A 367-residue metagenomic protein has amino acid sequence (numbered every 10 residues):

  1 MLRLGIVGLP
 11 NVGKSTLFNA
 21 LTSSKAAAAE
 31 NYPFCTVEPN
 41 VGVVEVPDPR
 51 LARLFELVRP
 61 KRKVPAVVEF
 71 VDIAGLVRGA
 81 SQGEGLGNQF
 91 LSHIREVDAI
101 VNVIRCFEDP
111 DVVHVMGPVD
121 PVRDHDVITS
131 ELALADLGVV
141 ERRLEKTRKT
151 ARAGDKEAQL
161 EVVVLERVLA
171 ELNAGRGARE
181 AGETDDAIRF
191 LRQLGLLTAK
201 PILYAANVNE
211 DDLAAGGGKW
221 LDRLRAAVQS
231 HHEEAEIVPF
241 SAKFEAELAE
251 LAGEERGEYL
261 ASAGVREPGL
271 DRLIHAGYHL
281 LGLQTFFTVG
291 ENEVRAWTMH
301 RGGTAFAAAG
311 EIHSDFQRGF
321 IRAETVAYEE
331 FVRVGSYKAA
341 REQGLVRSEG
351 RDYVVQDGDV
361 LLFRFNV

Functional and structural regions predicted by a protein language model:
M1-V113, V122, E131, E141-R142 (+1 more regions): Conserved G1/Walker A P-loop phosphate-binding module
L2-V7, V12, F18, K146-Q356 (+1 more regions): C-terminal-of-GTPase-core extension/linker across diverse P-loop GTPases
L21, G83-L86, V115-P118, G218-L221 (+1 more regions): Short, glycine/charged-enriched secondary-structure capping and boundary segments
S24, R50-L51, A74-V77, R105-D111 (+6 more regions): Conserved nucleotide-binding/hydrolysis micro-motifs of P-loop NTPases
R78, I128, A296-W297: Conserved short-loop catalytic and cofactor-binding motifs
G87-Q193, Y204: Long, charged N-terminal accessory/stalk domains
